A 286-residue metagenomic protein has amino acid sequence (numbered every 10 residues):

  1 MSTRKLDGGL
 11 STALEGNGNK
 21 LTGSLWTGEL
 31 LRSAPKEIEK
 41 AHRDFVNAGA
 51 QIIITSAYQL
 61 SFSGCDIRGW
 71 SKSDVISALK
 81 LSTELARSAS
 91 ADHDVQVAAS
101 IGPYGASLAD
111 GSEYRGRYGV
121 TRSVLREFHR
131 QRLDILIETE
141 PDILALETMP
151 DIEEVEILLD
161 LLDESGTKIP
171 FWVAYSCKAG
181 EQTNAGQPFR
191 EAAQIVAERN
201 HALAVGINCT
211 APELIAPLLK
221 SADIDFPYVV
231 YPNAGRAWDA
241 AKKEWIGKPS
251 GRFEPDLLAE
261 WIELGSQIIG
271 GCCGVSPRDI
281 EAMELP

Functional and structural regions predicted by a protein language model:
M1-P286: Domain-level signal for soluble alpha/beta catalytic cores
